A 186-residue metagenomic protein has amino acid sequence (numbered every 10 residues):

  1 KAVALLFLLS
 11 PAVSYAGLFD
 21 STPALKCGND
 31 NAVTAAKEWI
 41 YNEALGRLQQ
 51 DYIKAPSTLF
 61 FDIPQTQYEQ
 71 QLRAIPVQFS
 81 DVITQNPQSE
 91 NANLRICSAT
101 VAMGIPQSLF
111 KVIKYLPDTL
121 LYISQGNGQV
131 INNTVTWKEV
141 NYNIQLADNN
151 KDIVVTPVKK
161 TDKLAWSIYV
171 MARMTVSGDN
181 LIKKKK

Functional and structural regions predicted by a protein language model:
A2-P11: Sec-dependent N-terminal signal peptides
A16-K186: Cystatin/cathelin-like cysteine-protease inhibitor module
